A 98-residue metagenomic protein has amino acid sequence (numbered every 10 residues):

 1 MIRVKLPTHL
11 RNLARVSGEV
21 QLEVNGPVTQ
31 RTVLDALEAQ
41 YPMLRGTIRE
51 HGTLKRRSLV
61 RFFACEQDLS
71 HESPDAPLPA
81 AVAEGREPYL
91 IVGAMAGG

Functional and structural regions predicted by a protein language model:
M1-G97: Ubiquitin-like/PB1-type beta-grasp interaction modules and other compact soluble beta-rich domains
